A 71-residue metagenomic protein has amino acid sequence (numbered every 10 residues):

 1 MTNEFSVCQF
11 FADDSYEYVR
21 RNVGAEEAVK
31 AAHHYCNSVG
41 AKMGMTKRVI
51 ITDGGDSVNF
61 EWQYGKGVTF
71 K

Functional and structural regions predicted by a protein language model:
M1-Y18: Short aromatic-glycine-(Arg/Gly/Cys) micro-motifs in beta-strand/loop hairpins
N3, R21-V23, I50-G54: Secondary-structure boundary/capping motif
F11-D14, N22-R48: A short, charged, amphipathic alpha-helix used as a generic interaction element across diverse proteins
D13-Y18, A25, K66-K71: Acidic interaction surfaces
D14-R21, D56-E61: Surface-exposed loop/edge segments in extracytoplasmic proteins
N37-K71: Short, mixed-charge low-complexity intrinsically disordered segments
